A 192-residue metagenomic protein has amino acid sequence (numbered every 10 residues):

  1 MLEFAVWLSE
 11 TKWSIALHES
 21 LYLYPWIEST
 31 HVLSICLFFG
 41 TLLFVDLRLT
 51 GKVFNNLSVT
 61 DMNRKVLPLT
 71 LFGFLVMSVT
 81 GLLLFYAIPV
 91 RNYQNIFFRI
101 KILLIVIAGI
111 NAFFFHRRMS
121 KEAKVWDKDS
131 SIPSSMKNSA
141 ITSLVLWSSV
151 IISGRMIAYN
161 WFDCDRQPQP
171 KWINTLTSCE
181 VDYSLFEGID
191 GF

Functional and structural regions predicted by a protein language model:
M1-F192: Polytopic transmembrane helical bundles with strong interfacial aromatic enrichment
